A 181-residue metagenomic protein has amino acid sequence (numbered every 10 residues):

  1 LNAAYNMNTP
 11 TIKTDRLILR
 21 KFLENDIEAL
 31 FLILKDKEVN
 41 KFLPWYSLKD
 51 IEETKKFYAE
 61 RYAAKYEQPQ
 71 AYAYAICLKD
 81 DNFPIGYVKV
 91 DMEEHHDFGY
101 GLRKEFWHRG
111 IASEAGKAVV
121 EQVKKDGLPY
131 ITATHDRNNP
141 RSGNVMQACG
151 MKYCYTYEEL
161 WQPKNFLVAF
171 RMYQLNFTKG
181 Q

Functional and structural regions predicted by a protein language model:
L1-K41, A73-Q181: Acyl-donor (CoA/ACP) binding surface of acyl/acetyltransferases
L34, L43, K65-E67: Hydrophobic residues in alpha-helical segments
E38-E60: Conserved GNAT-fold acetyl-CoA-binding loop/helix
Y46-D50, Y72, N138: Short, conserved alpha-helical segments within structured domains
E53, A59-Y62, D126, A169-R171: Juxtamembrane helix-loop transition sites at the ends of transmembrane segments in multi-pass membrane proteins
R61-A75: A short helix-loop-beta-strand connector motif used in the catalytic cores of GNAT acetyltransferases and, in some
